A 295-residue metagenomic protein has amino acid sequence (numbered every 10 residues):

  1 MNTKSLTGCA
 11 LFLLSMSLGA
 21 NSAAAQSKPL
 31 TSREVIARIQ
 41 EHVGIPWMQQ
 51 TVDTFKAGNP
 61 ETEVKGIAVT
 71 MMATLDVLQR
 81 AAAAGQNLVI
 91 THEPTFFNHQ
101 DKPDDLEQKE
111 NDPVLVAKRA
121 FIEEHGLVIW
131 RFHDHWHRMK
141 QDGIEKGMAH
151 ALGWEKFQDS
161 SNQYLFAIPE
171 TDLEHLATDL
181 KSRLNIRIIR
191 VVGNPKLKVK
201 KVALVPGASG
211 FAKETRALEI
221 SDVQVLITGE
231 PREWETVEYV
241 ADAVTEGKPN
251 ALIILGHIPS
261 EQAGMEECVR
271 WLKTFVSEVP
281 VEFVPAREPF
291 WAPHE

Functional and structural regions predicted by a protein language model:
M1-S5: Positively charged n-region of N-terminal signal peptides that target proteins for export
G8-G19: Bacterial N-terminal signal peptides
S22-E295: Hydrophobic structural segments
